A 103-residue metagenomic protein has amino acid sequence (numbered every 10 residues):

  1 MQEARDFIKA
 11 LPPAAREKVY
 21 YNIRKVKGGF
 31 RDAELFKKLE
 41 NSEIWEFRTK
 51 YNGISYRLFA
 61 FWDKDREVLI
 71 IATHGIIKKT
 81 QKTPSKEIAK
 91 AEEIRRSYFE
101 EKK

Functional and structural regions predicted by a protein language model:
M1-S55, K64-L69, I77-K103: Basic, Lys/Arg-enriched alpha-helical interface segments
